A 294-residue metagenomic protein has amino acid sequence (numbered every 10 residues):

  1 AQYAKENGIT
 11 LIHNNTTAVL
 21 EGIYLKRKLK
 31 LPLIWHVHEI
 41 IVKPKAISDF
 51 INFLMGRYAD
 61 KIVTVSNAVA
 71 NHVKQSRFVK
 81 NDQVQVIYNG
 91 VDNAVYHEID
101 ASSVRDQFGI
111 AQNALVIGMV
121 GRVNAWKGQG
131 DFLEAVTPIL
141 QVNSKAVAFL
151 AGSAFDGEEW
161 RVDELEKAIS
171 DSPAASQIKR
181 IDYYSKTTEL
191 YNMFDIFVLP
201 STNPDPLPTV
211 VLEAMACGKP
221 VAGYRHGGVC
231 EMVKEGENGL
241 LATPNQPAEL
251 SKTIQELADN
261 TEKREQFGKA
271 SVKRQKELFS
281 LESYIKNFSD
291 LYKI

Functional and structural regions predicted by a protein language model:
A4, Y183-Y184, L190-F194: Short alpha-helical donor nucleotide-sugar binding micro-motif in glycosyltransferases
N71-F78, D82-Q83, G90-Q107, N113 (+1 more regions): Acidic anion/phosphate-binding donor-loop and adjacent secondary structure in glycosyltransferase catalytic cores
V91, V120, V147-D163: Glycosyltransferase donor-sugar binding loop
S103-D106, E249, E256, K263-L278 (+1 more regions): A short, well-ordered alpha-helix in the C-terminal region of glycosyltransferases
L115, M119, N124-P138, L240 (+1 more regions): A conserved mid-protein helix/loop that constitutes part of the nucleotide-sugar donor-binding site
V162-D182: Nucleotide-activated donor-binding/catalytic signature segment of Leloir-type glycosyltransferases, i.e., the conserved
P220-G223, V233: Short hydrophobic beta-strand element within catalytic cores of glycosyltransferases and related nucleotide-activated
E235-G236, L240-P247, E256-E262: Conserved acidic donor-binding segment of nucleotide-sugar-dependent glycosyltransferases
